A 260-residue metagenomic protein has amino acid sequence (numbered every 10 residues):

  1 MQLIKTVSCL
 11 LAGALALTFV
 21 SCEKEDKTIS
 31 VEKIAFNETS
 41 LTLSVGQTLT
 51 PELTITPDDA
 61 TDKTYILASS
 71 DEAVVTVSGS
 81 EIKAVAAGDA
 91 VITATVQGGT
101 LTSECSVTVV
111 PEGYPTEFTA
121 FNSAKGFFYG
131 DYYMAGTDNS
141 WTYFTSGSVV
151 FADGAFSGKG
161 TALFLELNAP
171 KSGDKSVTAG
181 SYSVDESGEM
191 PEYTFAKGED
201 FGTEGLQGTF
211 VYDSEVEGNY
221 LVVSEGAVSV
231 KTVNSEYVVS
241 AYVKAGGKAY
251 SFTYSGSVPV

Functional and structural regions predicted by a protein language model:
M1-C9: Bacterial N-terminal signal peptides that target proteins for export
T18-S21: C-terminal motif of bacterial Sec signal peptides marking the signal peptidase cleavage site
E23-P115: Extracytoplasmic soluble-region selector
L67, A73-S78, A124-F128, G205-L221: Extracellular/luminal ectodomains and secreted, surface-exposed scaffolds of diverse proteins
E112-Y143: Extreme N-terminal export signal peptides that direct proteins to the secretory pathway
G113-S123, L167-A169, S224-V228, S240-V260: Edge beta-strand at a domain terminus
M134-S229: Surface-exposed helix/loop patches within compact recognition domains
V230-Y237: A short, structured loop/turn motif at beta-sheet edges
